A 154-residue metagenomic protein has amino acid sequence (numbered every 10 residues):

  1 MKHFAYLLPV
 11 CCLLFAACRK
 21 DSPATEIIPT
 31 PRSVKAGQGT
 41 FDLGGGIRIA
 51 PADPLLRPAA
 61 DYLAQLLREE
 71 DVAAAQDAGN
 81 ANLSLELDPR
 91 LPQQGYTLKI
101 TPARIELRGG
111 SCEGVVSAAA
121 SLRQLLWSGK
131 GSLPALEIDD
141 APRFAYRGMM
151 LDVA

Functional and structural regions predicted by a protein language model:
M1-K2, S22: Residue-level detector of alpha-helical transmembrane segments in integral membrane proteins
K2-P9: Sec-dependent signal peptide recognition, specifically the positively charged N-region followed immediately by
P9-V10, P92: Alpha-helix capping and helix-coil boundary motifs
V10-C11, D21: Intrinsically disordered, low-complexity segments enriched in Ser/Pro/Gly/Ala and basic residues
L14-A17: C-terminal motif of bacterial Sec signal peptides marking the signal peptidase cleavage site
R19-R147, D152-V153: Contiguous, structured surface segment used for ligand recognition
